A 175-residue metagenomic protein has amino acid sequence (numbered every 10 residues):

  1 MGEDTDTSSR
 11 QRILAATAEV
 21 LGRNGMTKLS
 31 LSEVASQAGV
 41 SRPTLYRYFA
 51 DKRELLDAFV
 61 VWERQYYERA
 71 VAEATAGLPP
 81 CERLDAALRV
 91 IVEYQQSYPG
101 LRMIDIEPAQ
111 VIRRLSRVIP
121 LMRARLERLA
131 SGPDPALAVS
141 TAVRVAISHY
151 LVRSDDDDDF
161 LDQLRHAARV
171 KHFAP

Functional and structural regions predicted by a protein language model:
M1-Q37, E54-D57: Basic, helix-initiating cap at the start of DNA-binding domains
M1-S8, L78, H166-P175: N-terminal intrinsically disordered/low-complexity leader segments
R12, E33, E54, E82-V90 (+2 more regions): Amphipathic alpha-helical interaction segments
I13-L21, E63, Y67, I91: Short hydrophobic clusters on alpha-helical segments that form packing/core surfaces in small helical domains
A38-F49: Short hydrophobic/aromatic patch on the recognition helix
E54, A58, A72-S97: Hydrophobic alpha-helical connector segments
E68, A86, M103-S140: Amphipathic alpha-helical packing segments from all-alpha helical-bundle domains
E93, R123-A136, V145-P175: C-terminal peripheral helix-coil segments that are non-catalytic and often amphipathic
